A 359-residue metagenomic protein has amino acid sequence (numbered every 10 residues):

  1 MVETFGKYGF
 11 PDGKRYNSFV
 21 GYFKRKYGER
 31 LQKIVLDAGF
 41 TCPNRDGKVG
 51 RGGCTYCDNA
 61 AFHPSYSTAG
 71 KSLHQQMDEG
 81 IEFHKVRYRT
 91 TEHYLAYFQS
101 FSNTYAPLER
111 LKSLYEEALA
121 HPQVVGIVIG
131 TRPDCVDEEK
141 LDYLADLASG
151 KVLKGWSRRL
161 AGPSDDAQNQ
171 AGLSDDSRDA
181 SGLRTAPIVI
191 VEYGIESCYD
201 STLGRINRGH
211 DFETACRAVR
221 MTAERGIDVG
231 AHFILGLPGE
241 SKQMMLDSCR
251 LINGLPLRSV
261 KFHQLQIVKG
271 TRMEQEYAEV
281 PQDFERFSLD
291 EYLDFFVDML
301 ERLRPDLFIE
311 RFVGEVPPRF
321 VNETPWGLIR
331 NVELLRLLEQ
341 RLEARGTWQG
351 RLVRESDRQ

Functional and structural regions predicted by a protein language model:
M1-L95: N-terminal [4Fe-4S]-dependent radical SAM core
V2-G21, R30-Q32, I267-Q359: Auxiliary Fe-S-binding modules of radical SAM enzymes
Q32-L36, Y94-A96, I127-I129, V189-Y193 (+3 more regions): Hydrophobic faces of well-ordered beta-strands that scaffold small-molecule active sites in alpha/beta enzyme cores
C54, A118-V124, D247-F262, L335 (+1 more regions): Structural recognition of alpha->loop->beta junctions
A60-G80, R87-L108, Q123-V136, I188-T214 (+1 more regions): Core AdoMet radical
L108-E116, D137-A148, M245: Distinct, well-ordered alpha-helical segments
G126-I129, D137-P163, L173-D175, D179-I234: Radical SAM/AdoMet-radical enzyme domain recognition
R158-R159, R184, E213-M273, D290-V313: Conserved C-terminal portion of the radical SAM core fold that forms the substrate/S-adenosylmethionine-binding
